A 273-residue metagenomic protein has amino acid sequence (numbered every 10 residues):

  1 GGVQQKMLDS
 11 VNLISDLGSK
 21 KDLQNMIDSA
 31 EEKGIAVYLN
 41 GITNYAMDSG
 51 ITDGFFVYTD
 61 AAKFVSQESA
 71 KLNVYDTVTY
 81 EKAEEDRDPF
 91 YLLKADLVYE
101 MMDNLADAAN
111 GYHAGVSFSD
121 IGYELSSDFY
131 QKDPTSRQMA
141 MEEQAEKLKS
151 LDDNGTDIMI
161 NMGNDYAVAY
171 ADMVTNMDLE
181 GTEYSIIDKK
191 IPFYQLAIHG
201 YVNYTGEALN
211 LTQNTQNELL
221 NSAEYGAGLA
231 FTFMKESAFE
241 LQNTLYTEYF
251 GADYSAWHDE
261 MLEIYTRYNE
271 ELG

Functional and structural regions predicted by a protein language model:
G1-D53, V57, M139-K149: Aromatic- and glycine-enriched glycan-recognition loops and surfaces that form the carbohydrate-binding subsites
T43-A114, G122-G273: Active-site-proximal substrate-binding groove within the catalytic cores of carbohydrate-active enzymes
